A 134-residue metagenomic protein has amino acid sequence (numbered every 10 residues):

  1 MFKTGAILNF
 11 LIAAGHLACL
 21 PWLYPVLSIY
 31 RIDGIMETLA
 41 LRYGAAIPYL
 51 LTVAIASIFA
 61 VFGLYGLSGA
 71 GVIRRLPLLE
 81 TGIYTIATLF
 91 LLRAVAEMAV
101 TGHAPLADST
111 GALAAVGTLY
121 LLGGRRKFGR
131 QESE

Functional and structural regions predicted by a protein language model:
M1-G15: Cytosolic juxtamembrane helix and N-cap/initiation of the first transmembrane helix
K3, L39-A46, G71-T81, H103-A107: Juxtamembrane loop-transmembrane helix junctions in multi-pass integral membrane proteins, especially the extracellular
G15-L51, V72: Interfacial loop at the N-terminal end of multi-pass membrane proteins
W22-P25, F59-V72, V95-V100: Membrane-helix exit/interface motif
L51-G66, S109-V116: Core segments of transmembrane alpha-helices that mediate helix-helix packing or line hydrophobic substrate/ligand
G66-T88, S133-E134: Cytoplasmic juxtamembrane regions at transmembrane-helix boundaries
E80-A104: Hydrophobic alpha-helical transmembrane segments of integral membrane proteins
A114-Q131: Membrane-water interface at the C-terminal end of transmembrane alpha helices
